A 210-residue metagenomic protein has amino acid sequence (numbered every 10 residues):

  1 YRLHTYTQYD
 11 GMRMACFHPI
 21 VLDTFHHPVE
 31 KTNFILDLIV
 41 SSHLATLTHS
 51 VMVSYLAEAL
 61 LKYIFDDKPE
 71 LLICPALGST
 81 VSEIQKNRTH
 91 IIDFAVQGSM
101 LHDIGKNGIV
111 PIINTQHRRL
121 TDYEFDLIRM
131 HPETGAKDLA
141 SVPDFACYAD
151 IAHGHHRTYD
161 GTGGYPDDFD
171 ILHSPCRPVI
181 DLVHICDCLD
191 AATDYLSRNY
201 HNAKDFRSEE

Functional and structural regions predicted by a protein language model:
R2-D126, A140, F169: Acidic/His-rich, divalent-metal-binding segments that scaffold phosphate/diphosphate chemistry
H49, H102, H131, H155-H156: Histidine-centered active-site/metal-ligand motif
S50-E58, A136, A149, H153 (+1 more regions): Short amphipathic alpha-helical segments
I64, T193-L196: Long alpha-helical scaffolds in large eukaryotic adaptor/regulatory proteins, encompassing alpha-solenoid repeat systems
L77-H90, A95-S99, L139-I185, D190 (+1 more regions): Histidine/acidic-rich helix-loop-helix segments that form or flank divalent-metal centers in metalloenzyme catalytic
G105-P111, D160-G164, A192: Short acidic/His/Gly/Ser-rich catalytic and metal-binding motifs that mark active-site loops of diverse hydrolases
M130, G135-A136: Multi-pass membrane catalytic core of lipid/isoprenoid biosynthesis enzymes
E210: Conserved small/polar residues in nucleotide/adenosyl-binding loops
